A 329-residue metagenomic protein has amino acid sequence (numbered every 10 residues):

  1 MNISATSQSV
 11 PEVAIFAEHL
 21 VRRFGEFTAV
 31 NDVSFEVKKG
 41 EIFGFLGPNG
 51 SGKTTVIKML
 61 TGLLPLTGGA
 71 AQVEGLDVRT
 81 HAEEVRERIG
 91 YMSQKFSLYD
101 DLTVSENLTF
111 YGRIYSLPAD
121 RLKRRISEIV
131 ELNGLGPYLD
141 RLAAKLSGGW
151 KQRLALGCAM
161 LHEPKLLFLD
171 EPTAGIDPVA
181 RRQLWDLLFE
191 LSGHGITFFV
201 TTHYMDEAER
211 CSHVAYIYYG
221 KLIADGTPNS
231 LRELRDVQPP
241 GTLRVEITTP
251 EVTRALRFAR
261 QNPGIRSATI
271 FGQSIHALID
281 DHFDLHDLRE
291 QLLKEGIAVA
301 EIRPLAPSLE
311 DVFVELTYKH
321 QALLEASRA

Functional and structural regions predicted by a protein language model:
G69-D77, V85: Conserved ABC transporter NBD signature motif
T109, R113, D120-Y138: Conserved ABC ATPase "signature" region
L142-L146: Conserved ABC ATPase signature
E163: Conserved catalytic motifs of ABC-family nucleotide-binding domains
L167-D170: Catalytic Walker B motif of ABC-type/P-loop ATPase nucleotide-binding domains
D186-I279: ABC transporter nucleotide-binding domain
